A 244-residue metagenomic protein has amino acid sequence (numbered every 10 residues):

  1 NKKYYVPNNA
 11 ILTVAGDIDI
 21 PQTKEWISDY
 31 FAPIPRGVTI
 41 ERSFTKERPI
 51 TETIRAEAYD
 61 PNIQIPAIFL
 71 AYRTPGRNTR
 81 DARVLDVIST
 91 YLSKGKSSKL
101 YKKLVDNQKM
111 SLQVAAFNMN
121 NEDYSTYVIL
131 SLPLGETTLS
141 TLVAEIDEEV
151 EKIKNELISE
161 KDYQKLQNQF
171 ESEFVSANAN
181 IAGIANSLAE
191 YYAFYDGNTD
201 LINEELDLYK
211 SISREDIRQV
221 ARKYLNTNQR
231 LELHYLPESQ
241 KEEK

Functional and structural regions predicted by a protein language model:
N1-T39, G76, N107-K244: Charge-rich, well-structured scaffold segments of protease-associated domains
T39-S97: His/Glu-based metal-binding/catalytic segments typifying zinc-dependent metallopeptidases
